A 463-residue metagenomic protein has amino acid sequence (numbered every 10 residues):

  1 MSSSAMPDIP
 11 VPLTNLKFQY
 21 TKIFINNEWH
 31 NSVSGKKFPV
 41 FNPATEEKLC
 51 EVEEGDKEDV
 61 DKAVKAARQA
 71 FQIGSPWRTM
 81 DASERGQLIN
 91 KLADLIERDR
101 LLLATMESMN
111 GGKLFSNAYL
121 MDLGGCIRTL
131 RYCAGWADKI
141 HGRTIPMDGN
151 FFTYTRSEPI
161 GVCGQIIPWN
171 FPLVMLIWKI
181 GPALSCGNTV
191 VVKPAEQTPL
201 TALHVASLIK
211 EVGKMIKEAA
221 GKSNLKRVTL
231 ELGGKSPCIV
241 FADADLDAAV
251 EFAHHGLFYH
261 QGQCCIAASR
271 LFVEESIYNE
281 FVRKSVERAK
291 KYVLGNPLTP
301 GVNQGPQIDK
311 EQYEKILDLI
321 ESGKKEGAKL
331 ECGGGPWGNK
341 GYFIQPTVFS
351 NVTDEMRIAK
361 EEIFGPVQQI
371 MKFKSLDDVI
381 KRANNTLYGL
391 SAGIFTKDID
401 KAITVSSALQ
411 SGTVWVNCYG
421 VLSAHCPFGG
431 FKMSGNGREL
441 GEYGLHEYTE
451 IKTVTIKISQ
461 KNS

Functional and structural regions predicted by a protein language model:
M1-T45, A70: Hydrophobic face of amphipathic alpha-helices that form TPR/SEL1-like repeat modules and related alpha-solenoid
N31-S32, K37-F38, E54-E58, A244: A short acidic/small-residue loop/turn micro-motif
T45-E51, V293, I320, K325 (+2 more regions): Conserved C-terminal structural/oligomerization subdomain of aldehyde/semialdehyde dehydrogenase
E46, R85, E107, G187 (+6 more regions): Residue-level signal for inorganic ion chemistry
K48-G55, Q72-P76, Q165, C238-F241 (+5 more regions): Short, well-ordered beta-strand elements within core beta-sheets of diverse protein domains
L49-I140: Glycine-rich loop-to-alpha-helix module at the N-terminal edge of alpha/beta enzyme cores
H141-A248, F373: Rossmann-like NAD(P) dinucleotide-binding subdomain of oxidoreductase/dehydrogenase enzymes
L208, V212-T353, R382, V416 (+1 more regions): ALDH superfamily catalytic-core signature
